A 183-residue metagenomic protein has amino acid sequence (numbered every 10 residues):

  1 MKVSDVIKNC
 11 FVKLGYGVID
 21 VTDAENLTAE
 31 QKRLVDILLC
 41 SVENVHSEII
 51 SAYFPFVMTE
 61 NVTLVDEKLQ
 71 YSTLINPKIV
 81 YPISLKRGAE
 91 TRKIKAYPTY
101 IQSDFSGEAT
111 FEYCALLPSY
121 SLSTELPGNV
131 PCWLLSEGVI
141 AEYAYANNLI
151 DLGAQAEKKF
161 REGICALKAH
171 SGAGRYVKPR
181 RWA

Functional and structural regions predicted by a protein language model:
M1-A183: Glycine-enriched, solvent-exposed interface loops adjoining structured elements
